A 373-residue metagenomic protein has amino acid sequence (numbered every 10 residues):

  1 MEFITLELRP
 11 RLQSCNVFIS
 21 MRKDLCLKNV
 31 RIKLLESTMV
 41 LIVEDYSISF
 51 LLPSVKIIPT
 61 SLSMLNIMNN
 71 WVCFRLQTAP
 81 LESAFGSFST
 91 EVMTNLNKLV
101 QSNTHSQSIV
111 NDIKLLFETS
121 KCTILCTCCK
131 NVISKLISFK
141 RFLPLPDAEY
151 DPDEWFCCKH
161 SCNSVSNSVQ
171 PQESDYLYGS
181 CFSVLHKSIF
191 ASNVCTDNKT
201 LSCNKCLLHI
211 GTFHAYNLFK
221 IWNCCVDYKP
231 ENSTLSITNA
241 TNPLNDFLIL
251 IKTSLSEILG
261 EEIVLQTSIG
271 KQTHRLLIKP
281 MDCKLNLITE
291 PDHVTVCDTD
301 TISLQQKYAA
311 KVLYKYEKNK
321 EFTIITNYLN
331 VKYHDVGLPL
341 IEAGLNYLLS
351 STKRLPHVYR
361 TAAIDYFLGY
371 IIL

Functional and structural regions predicted by a protein language model:
M1-L373: N-terminal pre-domain and mature-chain start segments
